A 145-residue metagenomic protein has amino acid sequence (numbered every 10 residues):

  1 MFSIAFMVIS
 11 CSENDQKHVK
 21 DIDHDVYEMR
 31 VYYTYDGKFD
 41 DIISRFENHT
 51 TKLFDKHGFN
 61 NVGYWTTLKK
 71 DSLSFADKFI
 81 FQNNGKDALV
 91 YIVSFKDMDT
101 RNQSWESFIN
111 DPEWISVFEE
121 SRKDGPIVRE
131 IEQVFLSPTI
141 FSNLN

Functional and structural regions predicted by a protein language model:
M1-F2: Sec-dependent signal peptide recognition, specifically the positively charged N-region followed immediately by
V8-S10: C-terminal motif of bacterial Sec signal peptides marking the signal peptidase cleavage site
D15-D23, R45-V62, F79-A88, S94-V134: An amphipathic, aromatic/His-enriched active-site/gating alpha helix that lines ligand/cofactor pockets
Y27-Y32, V90: Active-site-flanking beta-strand signature of metal-NTP-handling nucleotidyl enzymes and homologous cyclase-like
Y32-D36, F95-K96: Short, flexible beta-strand-to-coil junctions
Y35-I43: Short, surface-exposed ligand-recognition loops at beta-strand->loop->(often short) alpha-helix junctions that present
Y64-F81: Intrinsic, low-complexity N-terminal interaction/targeting segments
S137-L144: Short, low-complexity, Pro/Ser/Thr/Gly-rich segments in the mature regions of secreted, periplasmic
